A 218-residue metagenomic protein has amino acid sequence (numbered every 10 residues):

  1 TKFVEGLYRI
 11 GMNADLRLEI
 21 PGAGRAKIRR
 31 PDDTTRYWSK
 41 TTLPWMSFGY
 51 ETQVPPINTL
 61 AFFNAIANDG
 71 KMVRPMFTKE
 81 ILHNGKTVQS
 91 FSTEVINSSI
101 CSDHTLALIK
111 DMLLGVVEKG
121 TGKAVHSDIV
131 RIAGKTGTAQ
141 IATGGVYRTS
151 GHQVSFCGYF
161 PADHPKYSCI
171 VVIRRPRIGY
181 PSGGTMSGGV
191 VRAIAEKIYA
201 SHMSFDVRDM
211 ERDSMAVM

Functional and structural regions predicted by a protein language model:
T1-I173, A216-V217: Beta-lactam-recognizing serine transpeptidase/beta-lactamase-like catalytic domain environment
T87-V95, G188-M218: Short, gly/Ser/Thr-rich active-site loops of penicillin-recognizing serine hydrolases
C101, T149, G179-V190: Short alpha-helix boundary/capping segments
R175-R177: Short beta-strand-to-loop transition segments that serve as allosteric relay/switch motifs in sensory/regulatory domains
